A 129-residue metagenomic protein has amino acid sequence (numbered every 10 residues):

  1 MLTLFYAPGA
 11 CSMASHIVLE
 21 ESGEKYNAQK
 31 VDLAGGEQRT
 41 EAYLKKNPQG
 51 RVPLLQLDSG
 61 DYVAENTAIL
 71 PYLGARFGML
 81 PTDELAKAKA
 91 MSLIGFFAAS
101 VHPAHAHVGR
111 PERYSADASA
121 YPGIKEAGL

Functional and structural regions predicted by a protein language model:
M1-G123: GST-like domain detector, emphasizing the conserved glutathione-binding G-site in the N-terminal thioredoxin-like
G123-L129: Amphipathic alpha-helical packing segments from all-alpha helical-bundle domains
